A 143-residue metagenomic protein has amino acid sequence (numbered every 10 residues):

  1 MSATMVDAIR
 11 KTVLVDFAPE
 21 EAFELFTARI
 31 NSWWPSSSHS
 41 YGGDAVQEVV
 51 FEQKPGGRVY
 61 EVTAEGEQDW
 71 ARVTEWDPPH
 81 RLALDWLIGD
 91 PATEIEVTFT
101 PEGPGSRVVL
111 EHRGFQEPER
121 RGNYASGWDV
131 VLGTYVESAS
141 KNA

Functional and structural regions predicted by a protein language model:
M1-A45: Hydrophobic ligand-binding cavity/cleft-lining segments
V6-T12, R58, Q68, R81 (+2 more regions): Intrinsic-disorder/low-complexity, polar/charged segments enriched in Ser/Thr/Lys/Arg/Asp/Glu/Gln
V13, A71-E75, E94-P101: Hydrophobic/aromatic beta-strand elements that line small-molecule binding cavities or substrate pockets in beta-rich
A18, A64-G66, P78-P79, G89-P91 (+1 more regions): Short strand-connecting beta-turns/loops that link adjacent beta-strands
A22-F26, V59, V73, V108-L110 (+2 more regions): Hydrophobic pocket/interface hotspot
S40, E137-A143: Short, highly charged C-terminal tails/helix-capping segments
D44-D85: Glycine-rich portal/gate segments that line the openings of hydrophobic small-molecule binding cavities
A83-V130, Y135: Beta-strand/loop substructures that line and gate deep hydrophobic ligand-binding cavities in soluble
